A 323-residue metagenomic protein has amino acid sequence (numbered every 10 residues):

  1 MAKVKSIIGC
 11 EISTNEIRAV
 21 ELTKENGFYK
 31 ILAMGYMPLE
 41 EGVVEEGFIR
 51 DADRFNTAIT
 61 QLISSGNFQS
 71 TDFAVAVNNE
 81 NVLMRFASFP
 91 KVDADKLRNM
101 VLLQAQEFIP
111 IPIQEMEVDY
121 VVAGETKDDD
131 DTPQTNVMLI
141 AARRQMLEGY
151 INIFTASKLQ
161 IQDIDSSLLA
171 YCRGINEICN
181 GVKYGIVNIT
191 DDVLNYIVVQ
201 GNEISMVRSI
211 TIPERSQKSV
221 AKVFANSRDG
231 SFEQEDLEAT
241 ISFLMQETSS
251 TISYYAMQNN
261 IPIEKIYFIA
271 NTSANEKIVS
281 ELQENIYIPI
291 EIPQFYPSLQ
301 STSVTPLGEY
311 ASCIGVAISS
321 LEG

Functional and structural regions predicted by a protein language model:
M1-G323: Hydrophobic/aromatic-enriched cytosolic interaction surfaces used to assemble or bind macromolecules
